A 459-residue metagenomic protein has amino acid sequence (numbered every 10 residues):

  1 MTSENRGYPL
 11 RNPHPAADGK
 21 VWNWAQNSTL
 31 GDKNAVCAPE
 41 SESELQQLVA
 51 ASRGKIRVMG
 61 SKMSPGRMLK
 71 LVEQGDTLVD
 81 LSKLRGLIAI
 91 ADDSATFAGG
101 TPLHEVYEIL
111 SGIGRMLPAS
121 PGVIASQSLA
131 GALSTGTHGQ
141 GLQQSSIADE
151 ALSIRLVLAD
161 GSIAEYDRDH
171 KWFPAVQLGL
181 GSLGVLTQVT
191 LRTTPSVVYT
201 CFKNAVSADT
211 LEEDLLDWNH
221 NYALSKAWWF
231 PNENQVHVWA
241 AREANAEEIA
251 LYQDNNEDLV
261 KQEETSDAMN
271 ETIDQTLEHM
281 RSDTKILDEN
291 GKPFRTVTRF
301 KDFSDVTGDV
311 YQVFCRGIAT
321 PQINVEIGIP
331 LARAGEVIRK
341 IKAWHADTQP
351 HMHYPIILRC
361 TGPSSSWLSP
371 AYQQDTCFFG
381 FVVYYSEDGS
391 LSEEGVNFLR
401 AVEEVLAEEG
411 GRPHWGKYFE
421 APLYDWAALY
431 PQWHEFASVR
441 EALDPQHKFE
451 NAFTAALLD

Functional and structural regions predicted by a protein language model:
E4-T29: N-terminal regions that are enriched for targeting/export leaders and immediately downstream pro/stem segments
N5-G7, R11-H14, T307, A437-D459: Intrinsic disorder at enzyme termini
Q26-G122, G136-G141, A227: Glycine-rich N-terminal segment of FAD-binding domains in flavoprotein oxidoreductases, spanning the beta-loop-helix
S61-S64, A119-A132, L152, P231 (+1 more regions): Short, glycine/charge-rich beta-strand/loop segments that flank catalytic centers and engage negatively charged groups
S111, S162, W367-Q373, F378 (+4 more regions): Non-transmembrane, aqueous-exposed alpha-helical and coiled segments at domain scale
S134, L152-E336, K340-D347, M352 (+1 more regions): C-terminal substrate-binding/cap subdomain adjacent to the FAD-binding core in PCMH-type and related FAD-linked
S145-A148, D167: Short loop/turn motifs at secondary-structure junctions and domain boundaries
F300-A421, D425-L429: Substrate-recognition/cap regions that form aromatic- and gly/pro-loop-enriched pockets for small-molecule ligands
